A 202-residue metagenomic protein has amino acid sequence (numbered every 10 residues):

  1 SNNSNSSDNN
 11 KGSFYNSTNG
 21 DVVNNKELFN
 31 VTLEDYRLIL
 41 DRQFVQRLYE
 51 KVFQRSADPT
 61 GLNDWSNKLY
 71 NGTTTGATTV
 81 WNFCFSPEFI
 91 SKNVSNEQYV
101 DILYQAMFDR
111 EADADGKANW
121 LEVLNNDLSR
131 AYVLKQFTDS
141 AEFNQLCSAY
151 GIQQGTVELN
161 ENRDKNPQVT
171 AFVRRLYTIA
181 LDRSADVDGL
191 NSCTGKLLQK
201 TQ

Functional and structural regions predicted by a protein language model:
D8-Q202: Substrate/cofactor-recognition hotspot
